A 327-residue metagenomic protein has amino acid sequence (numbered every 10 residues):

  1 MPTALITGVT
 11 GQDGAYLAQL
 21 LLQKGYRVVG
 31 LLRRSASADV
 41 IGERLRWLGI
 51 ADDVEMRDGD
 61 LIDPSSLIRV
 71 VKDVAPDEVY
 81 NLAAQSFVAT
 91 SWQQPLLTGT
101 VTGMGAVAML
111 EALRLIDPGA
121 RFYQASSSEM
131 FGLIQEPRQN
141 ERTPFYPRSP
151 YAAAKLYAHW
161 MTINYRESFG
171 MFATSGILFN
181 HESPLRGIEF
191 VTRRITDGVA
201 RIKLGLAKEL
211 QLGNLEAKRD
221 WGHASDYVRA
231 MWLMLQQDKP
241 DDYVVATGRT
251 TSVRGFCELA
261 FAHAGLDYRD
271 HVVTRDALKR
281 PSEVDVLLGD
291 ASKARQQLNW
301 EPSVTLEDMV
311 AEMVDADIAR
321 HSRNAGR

Functional and structural regions predicted by a protein language model:
M1-H181, S225, L235, V304 (+2 more regions): N-terminal Rossmann-like NAD(P)+-binding domain of SDR-like oxidoreductases, especially those catalyzing
L17, Q23, G30-R33, G59 (+2 more regions): C-terminal substrate-binding subdomain of Rossmann-fold SDR/epimerase-dehydratase oxidoreductases
I68, Q135, R186-G187, C257: A short local structural element in Rossmann-fold oxidoreductases
Q93-Q94, P150, L185-E189, E283-D285: Short, solvent-exposed loop/turn segments at secondary-structure boundaries
